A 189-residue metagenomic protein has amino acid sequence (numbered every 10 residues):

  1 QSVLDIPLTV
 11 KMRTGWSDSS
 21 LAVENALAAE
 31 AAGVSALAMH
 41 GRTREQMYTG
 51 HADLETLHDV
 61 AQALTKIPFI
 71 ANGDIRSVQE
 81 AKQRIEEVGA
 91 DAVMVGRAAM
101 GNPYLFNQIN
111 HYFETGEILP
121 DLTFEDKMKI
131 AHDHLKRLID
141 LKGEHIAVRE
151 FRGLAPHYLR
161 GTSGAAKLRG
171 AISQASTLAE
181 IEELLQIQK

Functional and structural regions predicted by a protein language model:
Q1-K189: Flavin-dependent oxidoreductase catalytic cores
